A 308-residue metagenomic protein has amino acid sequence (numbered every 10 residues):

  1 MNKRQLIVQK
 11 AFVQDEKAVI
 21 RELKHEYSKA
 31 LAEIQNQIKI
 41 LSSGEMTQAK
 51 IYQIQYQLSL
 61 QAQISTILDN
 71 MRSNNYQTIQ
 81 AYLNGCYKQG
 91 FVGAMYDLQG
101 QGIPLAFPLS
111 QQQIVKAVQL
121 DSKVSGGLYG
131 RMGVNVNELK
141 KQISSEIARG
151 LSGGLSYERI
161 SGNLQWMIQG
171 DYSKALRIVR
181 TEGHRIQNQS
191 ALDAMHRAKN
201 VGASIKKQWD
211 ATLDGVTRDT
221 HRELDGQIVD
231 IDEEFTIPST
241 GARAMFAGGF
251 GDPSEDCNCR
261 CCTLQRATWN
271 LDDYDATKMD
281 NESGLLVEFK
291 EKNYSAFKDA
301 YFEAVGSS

Functional and structural regions predicted by a protein language model:
M1-Q169, R266-S308: N-terminal leader/targeting and assembly helices and adjacent pre-domain segments
K174-M279: Acidic, glycine-rich two-metal-ion catalytic cores of nucleic acid-processing enzymes
